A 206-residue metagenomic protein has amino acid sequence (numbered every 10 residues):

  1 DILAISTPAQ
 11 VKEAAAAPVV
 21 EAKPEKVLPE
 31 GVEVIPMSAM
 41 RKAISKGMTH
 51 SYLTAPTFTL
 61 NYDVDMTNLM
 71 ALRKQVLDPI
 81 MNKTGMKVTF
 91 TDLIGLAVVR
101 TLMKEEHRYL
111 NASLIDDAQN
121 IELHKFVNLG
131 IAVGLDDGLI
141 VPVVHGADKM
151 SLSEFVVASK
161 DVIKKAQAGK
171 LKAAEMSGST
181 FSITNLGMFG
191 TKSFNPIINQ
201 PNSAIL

Functional and structural regions predicted by a protein language model:
D1-M37: Intrinsically disordered, low-complexity linker and terminal tail regions
A22-L206: C-terminal catalytic/motor cores of large multi-domain enzyme assemblies
